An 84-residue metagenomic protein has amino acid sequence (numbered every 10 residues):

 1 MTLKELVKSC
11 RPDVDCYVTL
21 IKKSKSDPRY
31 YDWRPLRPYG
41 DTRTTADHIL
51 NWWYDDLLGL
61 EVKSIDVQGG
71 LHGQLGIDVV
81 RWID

Functional and structural regions predicted by a protein language model:
M1-K4: Short, structural beta-strand-to-alpha-helix junction motif
D15-T19: Short loop-to-beta-strand transition segments
L20-V79: Acidic, low-complexity, intrinsically disordered interaction modules
W82-D84: Short acidic DE-rich linear segments
